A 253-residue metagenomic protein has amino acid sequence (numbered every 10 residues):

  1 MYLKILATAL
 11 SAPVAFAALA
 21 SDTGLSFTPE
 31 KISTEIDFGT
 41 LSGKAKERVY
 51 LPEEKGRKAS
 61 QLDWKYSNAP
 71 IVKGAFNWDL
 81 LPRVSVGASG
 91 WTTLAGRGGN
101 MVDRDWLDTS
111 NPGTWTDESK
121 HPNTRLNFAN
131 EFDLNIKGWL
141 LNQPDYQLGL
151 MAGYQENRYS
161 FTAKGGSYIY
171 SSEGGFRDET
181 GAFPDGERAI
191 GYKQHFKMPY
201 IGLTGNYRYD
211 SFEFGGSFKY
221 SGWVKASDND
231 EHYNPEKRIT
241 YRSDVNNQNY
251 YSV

Functional and structural regions predicted by a protein language model:
M1-L19: Gram-negative bacterial Sec-dependent N-terminal signal peptides
A18-D37, A45: Outer-membrane beta-barrel biogenesis signature
S21-L25, A75-P82, L134-Q143, L148 (+1 more regions): Outer-membrane beta-barrel proteins
T23-G24, S60-D63, I71-A75: Short secondary-structure capping/turn segments at boundaries of alpha-helices and beta-strands
T28-T34, P70, P82-V86, P144-L150 (+3 more regions): Outer-envelope beta-barrel architecture signal
T40, L80, G90-T92, G138-L140 (+3 more regions): Short beta-strand segments enriched in hydrophobic/aromatic residues within well-folded beta-rich domains
G43-A69, T92-F132, N157-F196, G222-S252: Extracellular/periplasm-exposed beta-strand and loop segments of Gram-negative cell-envelope proteins, dominated by
G74-W78, F132-G138, A152-Y154, I201-Y207 (+2 more regions): Residues on the lipid-exposed face of transmembrane beta-strands in outer-membrane beta-barrel proteins
